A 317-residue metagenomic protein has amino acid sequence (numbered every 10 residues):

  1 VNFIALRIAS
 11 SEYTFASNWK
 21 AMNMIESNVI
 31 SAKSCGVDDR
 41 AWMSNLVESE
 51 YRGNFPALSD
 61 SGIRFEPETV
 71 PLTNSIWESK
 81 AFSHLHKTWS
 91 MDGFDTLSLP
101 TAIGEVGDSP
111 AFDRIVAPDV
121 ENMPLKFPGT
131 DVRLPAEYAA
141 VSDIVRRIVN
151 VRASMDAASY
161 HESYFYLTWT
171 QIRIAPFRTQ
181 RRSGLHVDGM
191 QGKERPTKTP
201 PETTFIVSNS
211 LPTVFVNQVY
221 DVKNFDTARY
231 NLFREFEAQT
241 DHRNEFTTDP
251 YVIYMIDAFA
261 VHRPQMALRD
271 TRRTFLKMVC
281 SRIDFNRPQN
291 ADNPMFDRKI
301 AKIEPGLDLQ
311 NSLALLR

Functional and structural regions predicted by a protein language model:
N2, F15-N18, N28: Short, low-complexity, intrinsically disordered N-terminal modules that encode targeting/processing signals
I4-A5, A21-M22: Intrinsically disordered, low-complexity segments enriched in serine/proline and basic residues
Y13-F15, N23: Hydrophobic alpha-helical signal/anchor motif
M24-H161: N-terminal auxiliary "cap/dimerization" subdomain that precedes the catalytic jelly-roll/cupin core of mononuclear
E137-T197: Hydrophobic alpha-helical segments and helix pairs
H161-T168, F205-V207, I253-D257, F275-K277: A structural signal for short, well-ordered beta-strand segments and their strand-loop junctions that often border
F177-I253, N286-N290: Catalytic core of non-heme Fe(II) oxygenases with the double-stranded beta-helix
F233-R317: Catalytic core of Fe(II)/2-oxoglutarate
